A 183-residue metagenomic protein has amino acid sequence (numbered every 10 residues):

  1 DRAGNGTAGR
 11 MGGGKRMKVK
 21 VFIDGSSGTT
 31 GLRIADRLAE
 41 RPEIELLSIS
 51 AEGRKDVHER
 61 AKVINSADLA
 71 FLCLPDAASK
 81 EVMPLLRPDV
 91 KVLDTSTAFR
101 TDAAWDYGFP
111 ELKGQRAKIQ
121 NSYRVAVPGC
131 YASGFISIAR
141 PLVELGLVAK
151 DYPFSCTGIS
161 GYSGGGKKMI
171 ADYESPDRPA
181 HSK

Functional and structural regions predicted by a protein language model:
D1-R16: Short, Lys/Arg-enriched N-terminal segments with co-localized hydrophobic residues within the first ~10-30 amino acids
K18-K183: N-terminal Rossmann-like NAD(P) cofactor-binding subdomain of oxidoreductases, focused on the glycine-rich
